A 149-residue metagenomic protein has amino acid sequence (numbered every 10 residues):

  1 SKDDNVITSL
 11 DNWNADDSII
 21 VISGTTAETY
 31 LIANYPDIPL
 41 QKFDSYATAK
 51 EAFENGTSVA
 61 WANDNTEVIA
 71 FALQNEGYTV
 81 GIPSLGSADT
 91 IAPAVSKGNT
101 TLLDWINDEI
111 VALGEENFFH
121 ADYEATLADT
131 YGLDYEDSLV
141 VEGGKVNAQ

Functional and structural regions predicted by a protein language model:
S1-K2, I22-T26, S45-Y46, A62-F71: Beta->alpha turn/N-cap motifs
S1-S18: Flexible hinge/capping segments at coil-to-helix
D3, N65, I69-I110, D129-A148: Periplasmic-binding protein-like
L10, N14, G24-S45, A72-Q74 (+1 more regions): Ligand-binding cleft/hinge of the Venus flytrap
D11-N12, A33-N34, Y46-A62, T66-E67 (+1 more regions): Short helices/loops that flank or line small-molecule/ion binding pockets
W13, F53-E54, P93, I106: Hydrophobic residues within well-ordered alpha-helices
S18-I22, W61, A94: Short, well-ordered beta-strand segments
A27, I110-T130: Periplasmic-binding protein-like
